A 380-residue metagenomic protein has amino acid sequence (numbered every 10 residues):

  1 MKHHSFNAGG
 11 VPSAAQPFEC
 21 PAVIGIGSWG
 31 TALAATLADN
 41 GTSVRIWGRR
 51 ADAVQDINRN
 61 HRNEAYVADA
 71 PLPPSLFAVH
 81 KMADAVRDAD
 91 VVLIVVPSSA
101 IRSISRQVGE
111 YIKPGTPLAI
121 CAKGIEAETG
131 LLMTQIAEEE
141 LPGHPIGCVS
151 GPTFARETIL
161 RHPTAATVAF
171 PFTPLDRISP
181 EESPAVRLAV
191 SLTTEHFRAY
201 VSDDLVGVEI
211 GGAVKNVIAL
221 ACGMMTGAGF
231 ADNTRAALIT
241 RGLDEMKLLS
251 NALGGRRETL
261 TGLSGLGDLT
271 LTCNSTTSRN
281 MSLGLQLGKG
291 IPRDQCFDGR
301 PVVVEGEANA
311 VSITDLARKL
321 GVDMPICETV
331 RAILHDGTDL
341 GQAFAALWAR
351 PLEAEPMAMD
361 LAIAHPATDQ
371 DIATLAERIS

Functional and structural regions predicted by a protein language model:
K2, C222-T226, F230, N251-T261 (+1 more regions): NAD(P)-dependent Rossmann-like dehydrogenase/reductase catalytic/cofactor-binding core
K2-A70, H80, Q107, E140 (+1 more regions): NAD(P)+-binding Rossmann beta1-loop-alpha1 motif at the extreme N-terminus of oxidoreductases
I24, S28, A32, D52 (+16 more regions): Conserved active-site and cofactor/substrate-binding residues in soluble primary-metabolism enzymes
L72, A78-R87, V91-P163, P171-F172 (+1 more regions): Rossmann-like NAD(P)(H) cofactor-binding subdomain of soluble oxidoreductases
A100, Y111, I136-H144, P163-L220 (+1 more regions): Internal alpha-helical scaffold of NAD(P)-dependent oxidoreductase catalytic cores
I120, P145-S150, A199-D203, T261-G262 (+1 more regions): General beta-strand structural signal in soluble alpha/beta enzymes
